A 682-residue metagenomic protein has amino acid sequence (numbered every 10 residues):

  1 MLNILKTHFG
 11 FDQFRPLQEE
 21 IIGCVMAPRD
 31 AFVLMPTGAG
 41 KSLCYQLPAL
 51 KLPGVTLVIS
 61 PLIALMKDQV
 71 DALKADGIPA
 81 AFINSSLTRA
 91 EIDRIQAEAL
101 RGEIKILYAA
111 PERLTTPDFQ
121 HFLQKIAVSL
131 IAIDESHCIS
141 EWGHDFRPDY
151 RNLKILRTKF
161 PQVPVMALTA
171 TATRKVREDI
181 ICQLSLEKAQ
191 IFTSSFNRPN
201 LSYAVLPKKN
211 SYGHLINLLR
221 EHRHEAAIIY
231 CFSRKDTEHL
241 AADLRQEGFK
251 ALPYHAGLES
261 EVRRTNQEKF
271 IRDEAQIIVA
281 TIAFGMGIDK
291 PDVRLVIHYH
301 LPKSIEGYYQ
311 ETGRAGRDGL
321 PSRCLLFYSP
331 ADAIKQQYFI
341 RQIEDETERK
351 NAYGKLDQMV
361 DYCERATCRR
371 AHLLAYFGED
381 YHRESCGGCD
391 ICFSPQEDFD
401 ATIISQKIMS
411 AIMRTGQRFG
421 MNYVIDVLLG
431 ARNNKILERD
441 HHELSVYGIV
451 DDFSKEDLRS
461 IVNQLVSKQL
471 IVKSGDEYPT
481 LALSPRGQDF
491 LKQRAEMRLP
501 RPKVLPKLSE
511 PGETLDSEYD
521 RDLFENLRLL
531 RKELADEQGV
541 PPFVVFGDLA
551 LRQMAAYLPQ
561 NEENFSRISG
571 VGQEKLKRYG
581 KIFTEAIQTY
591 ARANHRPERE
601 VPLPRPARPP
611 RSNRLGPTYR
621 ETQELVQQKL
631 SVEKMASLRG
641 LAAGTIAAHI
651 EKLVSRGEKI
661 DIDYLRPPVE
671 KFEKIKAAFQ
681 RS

Functional and structural regions predicted by a protein language model:
M1, A352-Y353, A371, H382-S682: Accessory DNA-binding and partner-docking regions appended to nucleic-acid-acting proteins, especially the terminal
M1-H8, D12-P16, E20-S42, L50-L52 (+5 more regions): Helicase motor core with emphasis on the C-terminal RecA-like subdomain
N3, G23, D71, A75 (+39 more regions): Solvent-exposed alpha-helical segments within well-ordered globular domains of core cellular machineries
R29, G77, A99, E103 (+25 more regions): Conserved NTP-handling cores and scaffolds of large molecular machines
A64: Conserved Rossmann-like nucleotide-cofactor binding loop
E348-F377, R611-L615: Short, charged low-complexity linear segments at domain edges
